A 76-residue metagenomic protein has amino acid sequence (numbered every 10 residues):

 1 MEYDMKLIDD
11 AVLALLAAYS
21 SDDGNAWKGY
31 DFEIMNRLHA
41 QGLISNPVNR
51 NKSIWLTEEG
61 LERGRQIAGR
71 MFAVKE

Functional and structural regions predicted by a protein language model:
M1-E33, R70-K75: Short amphipathic alpha-helical interface segments
L13-L16, L43, L56: Generic leucine side-chain signal with a strong bias for well-ordered alpha-helical environments
G24-N25, N49-N51: Short, surface-exposed loop/turn segments at secondary-structure junctions
F32-M35, L61: Short functional linear motifs
M35-Q41: Basic amphipathic alpha-helical segments that dock to polyanions
Q41-N49: A short, conserved structural fragment
N51-T57: Minor-groove-contacting beta-hairpin "wing" of winged helix-turn-helix DNA-binding domains
E58-E76: Short, amphipathic alpha-helical interaction segments positioned at domain boundaries
